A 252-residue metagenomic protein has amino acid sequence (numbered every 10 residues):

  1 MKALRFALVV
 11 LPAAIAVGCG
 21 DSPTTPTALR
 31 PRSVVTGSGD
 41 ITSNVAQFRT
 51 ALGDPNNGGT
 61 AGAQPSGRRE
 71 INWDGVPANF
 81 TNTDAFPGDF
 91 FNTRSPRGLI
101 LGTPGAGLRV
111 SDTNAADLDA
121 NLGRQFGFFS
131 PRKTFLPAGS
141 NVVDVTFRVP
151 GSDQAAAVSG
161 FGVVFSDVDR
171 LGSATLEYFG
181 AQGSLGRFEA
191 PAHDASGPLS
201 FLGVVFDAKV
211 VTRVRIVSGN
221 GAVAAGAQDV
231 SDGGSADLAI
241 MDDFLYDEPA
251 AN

Functional and structural regions predicted by a protein language model:
M1-L8: Bacterial N-terminal signal peptides that target proteins for export
V10-A13: Short, linear, compositionally biased motifs with a strong N-terminal bias
I15-G18: C-terminal motif of bacterial Sec signal peptides marking the signal peptidase cleavage site
G20-P23: Bacterial signal peptide processing site
T25-N252: Surface-exposed, well-ordered secondary-structure segments
